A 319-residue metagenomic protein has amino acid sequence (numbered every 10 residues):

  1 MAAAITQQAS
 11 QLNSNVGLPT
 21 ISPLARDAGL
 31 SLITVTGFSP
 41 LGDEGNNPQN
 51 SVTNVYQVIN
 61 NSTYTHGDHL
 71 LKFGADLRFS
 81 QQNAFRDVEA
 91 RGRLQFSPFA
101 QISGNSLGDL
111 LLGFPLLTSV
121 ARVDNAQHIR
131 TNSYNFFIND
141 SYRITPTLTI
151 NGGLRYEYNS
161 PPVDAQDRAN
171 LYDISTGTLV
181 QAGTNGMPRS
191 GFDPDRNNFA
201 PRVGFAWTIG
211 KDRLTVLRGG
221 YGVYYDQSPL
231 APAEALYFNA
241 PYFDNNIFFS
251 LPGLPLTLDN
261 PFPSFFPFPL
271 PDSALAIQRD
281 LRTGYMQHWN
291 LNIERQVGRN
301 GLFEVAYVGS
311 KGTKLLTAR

Functional and structural regions predicted by a protein language model:
M1-R319: Short acidic-glycine motifs
